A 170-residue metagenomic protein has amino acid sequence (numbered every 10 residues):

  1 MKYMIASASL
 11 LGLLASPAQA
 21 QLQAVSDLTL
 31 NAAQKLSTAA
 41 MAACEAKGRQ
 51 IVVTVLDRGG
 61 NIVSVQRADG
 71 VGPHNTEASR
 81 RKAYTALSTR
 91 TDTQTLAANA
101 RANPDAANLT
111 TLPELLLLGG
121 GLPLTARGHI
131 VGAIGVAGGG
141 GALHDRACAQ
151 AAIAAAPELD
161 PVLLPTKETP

Functional and structural regions predicted by a protein language model:
M1-S7: Bacterial N-terminal signal peptides that target proteins for export
A15-P17: N-terminal signal peptide c-region/cleavage motif recognized by signal peptidases
A20-P170: Flexible, solvent-exposed loop/hinge segments and secondary-structure transition points
